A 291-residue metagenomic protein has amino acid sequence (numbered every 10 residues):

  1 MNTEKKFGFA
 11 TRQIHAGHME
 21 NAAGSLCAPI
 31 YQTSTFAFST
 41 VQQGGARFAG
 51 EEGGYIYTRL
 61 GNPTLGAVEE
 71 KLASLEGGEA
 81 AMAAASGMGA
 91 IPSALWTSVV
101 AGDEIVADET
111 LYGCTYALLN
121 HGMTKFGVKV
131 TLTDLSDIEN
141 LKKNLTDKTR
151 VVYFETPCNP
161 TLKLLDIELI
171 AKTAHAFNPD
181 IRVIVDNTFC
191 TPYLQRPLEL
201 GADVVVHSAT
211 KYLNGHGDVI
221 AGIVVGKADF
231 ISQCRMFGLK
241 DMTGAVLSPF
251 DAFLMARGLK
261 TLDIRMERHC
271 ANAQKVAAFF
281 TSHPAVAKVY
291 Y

Functional and structural regions predicted by a protein language model:
M1-E52: N-terminal glycine-rich, Lys/His-bearing helix-loop that initiates the first secondary-structure elements of many
N2-E4, Q13-A22, A81-A285, Y290: Conserved PLP-enzyme active-site core in the AAT-like
C27-I30, S39-T40, L72, T156 (+2 more regions): A broad "ordered helical/assembly scaffold" signature
I30, G54-I56, L111: Intrinsically disordered, low-complexity N-terminal regions enriched in serine/proline/glycine with scattered basic
Y31, A67-K71, K275: Residue-level detector of alpha-helical secondary structure
T40-G89, Y116-H121: Conserved N-terminal alpha-helix of the aminotransferase class I/II PLP-enzyme fold
